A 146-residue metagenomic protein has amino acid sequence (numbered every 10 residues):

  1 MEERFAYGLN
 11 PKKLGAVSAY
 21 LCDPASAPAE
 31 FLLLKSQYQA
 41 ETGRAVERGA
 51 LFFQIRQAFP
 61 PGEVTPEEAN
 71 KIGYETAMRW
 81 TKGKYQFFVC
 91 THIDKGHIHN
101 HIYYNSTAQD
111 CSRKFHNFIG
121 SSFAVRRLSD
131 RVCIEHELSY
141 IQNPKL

Functional and structural regions predicted by a protein language model:
M1-L146: N-terminal nicking endonuclease/strand-transfer module with a His-rich metal-binding environment and a catalytic Tyr
